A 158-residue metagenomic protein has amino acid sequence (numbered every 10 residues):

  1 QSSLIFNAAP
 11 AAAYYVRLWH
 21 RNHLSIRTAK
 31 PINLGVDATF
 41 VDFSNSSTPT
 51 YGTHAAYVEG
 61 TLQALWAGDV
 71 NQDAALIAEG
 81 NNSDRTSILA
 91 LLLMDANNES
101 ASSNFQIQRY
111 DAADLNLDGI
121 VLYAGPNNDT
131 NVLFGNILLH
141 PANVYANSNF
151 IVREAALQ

Functional and structural regions predicted by a protein language model:
Q1-Q158: Cellulosome-associated attachment modules in secreted, modular CAZymes
